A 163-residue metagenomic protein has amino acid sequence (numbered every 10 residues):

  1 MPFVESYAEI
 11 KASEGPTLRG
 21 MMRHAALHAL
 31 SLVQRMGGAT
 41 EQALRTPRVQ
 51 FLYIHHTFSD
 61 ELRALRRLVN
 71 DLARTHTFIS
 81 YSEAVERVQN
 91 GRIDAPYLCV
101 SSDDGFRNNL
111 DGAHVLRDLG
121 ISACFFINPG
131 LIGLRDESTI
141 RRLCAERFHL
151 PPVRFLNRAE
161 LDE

Functional and structural regions predicted by a protein language model:
P2-E163: Catalytic alpha-helical scaffold of carbohydrate-active enzymes acting on polysaccharides/glycoconjugates
